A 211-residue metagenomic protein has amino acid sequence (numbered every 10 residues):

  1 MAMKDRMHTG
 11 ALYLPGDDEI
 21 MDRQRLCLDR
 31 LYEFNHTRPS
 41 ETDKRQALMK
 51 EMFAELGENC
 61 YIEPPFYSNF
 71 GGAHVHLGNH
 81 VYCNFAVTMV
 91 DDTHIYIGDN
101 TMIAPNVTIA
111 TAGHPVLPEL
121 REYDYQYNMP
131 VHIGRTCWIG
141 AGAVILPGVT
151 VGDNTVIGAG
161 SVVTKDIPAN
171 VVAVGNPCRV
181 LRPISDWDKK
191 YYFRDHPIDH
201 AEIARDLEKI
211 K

Functional and structural regions predicted by a protein language model:
M1-N59, C178-K211: Terminal amphipathic alpha-helical/low-complexity segments used for targeting or macromolecular assembly
H8, H132-G134, P168: Residue-level recognition of short, solvent-exposed, well-ordered loop/turn junctions that link secondary-structure
P39, D43, P65-L77, Y82-V151 (+2 more regions): Flexible, glycine/small-residue-enriched loop-and-beta-strand segment within the central core of proteins
W138, V156, V172-V174: Short-chain dehydrogenase/reductase
G152-T155, P168-N170: Conserved catalytic segment of ABC-fold P-loop ATPases
V163-T164: Short hydrophobic beta-strand element within catalytic cores of glycosyltransferases and related nucleotide-activated
